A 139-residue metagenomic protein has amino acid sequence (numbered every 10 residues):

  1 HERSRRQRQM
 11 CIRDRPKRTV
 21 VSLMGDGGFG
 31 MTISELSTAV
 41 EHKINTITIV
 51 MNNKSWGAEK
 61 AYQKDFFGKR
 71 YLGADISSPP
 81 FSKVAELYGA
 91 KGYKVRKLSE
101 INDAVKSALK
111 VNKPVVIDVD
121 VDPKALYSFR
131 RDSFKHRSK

Functional and structural regions predicted by a protein language model:
H1-I12: Single conserved hydrophobic/aromatic residue that forms the stacking wall/gate of nucleotide- or nucleobase-binding
R5, G57-K60, A104, Y127: Short, charged, surface-exposed secondary-structure boundary motifs
R15-R18, K110-N112: Glycine-rich phosphate-binding loop signature in dinucleotide/nucleotide-binding domains
K17-M24, G28-I76: Conserved thiamine diphosphate
V40, E86, L109: Anion (oxyanion) recognition and catalysis
N45, K91, P114: Residue-level detector of anion-binding/catalytic polar loops
K64, L98-K139: Glycine/aspartate-rich loop-and-adjacent alpha/beta segment that forms the canonical ThDP
K64-A104: Conserved thiamine diphosphate
